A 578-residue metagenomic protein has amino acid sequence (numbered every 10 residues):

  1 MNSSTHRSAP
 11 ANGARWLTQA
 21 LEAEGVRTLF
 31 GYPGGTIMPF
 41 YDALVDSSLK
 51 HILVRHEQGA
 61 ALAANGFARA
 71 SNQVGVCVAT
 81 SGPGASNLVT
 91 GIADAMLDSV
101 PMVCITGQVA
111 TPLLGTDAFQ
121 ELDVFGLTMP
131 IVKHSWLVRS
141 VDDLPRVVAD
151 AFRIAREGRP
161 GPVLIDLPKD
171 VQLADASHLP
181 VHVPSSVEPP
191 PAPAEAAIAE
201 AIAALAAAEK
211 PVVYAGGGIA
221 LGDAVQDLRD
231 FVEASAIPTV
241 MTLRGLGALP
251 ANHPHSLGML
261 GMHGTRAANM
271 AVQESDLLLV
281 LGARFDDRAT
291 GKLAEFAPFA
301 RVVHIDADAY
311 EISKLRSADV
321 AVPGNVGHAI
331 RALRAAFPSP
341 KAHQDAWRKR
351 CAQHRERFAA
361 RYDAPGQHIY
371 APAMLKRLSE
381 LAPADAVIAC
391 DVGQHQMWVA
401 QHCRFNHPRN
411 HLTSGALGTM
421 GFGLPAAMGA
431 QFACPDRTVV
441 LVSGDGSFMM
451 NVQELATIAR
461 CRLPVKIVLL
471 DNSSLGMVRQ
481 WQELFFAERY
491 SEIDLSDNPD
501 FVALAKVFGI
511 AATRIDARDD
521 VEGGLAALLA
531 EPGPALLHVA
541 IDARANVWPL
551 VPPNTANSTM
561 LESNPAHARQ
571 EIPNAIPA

Functional and structural regions predicted by a protein language model:
M1-S8, D142, H178-P180, A208 (+5 more regions): Phosphate/pyrophosphate-binding active-site segments
A14-L17, E22, Y32-G35, F40-D42 (+2 more regions): Active-site diphosphate/adenylate-binding microenvironment
A14-V26, G66-N72, M96, I154-R159 (+6 more regions): Glycine-rich phosphate/diphosphate-binding loops that line cofactor/substrate pockets in enzymes
M38-T111, A267-D286, M397-L475: Thiamine diphosphate
R69, G217-V303, F405-R437, M449-Q453 (+3 more regions): Glycine-rich, anion-gripping cofactor-binding loops and their flanking helix/strand elements in enzyme active sites
I105, L113-Q120, I312-P323, G327-L333 (+2 more regions): Thiamine diphosphate
T106-V147, F152, G245-K349: Glycine-rich, acidic loop regions that bind phosphate or pyrophosphate groups
L122, D150, I154-A207, M560-E562: Conformationally flexible catalytic loops at phosphate/diphosphate-handling active centers
